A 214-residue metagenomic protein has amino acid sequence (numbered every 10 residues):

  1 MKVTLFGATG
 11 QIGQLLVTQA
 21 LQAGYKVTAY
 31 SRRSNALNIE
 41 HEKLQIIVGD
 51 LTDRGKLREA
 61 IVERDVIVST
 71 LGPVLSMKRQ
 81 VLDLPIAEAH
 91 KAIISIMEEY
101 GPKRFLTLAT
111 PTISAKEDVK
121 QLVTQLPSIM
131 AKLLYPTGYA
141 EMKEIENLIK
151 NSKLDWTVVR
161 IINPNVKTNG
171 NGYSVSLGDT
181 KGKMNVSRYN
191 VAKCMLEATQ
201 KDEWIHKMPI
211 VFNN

Functional and structural regions predicted by a protein language model:
V3-A23: N-terminal Rossmann NAD(P)H-binding glycine-rich loop of SDR-like oxidoreductase domains
T4, N35-A92, I96-E99, T199-E203: NAD(P)H-binding glycine-rich loop region in Rossmannoid oxidoreductase-like domains and their noncatalytic homologs
K26, S34, E88, A92-T137 (+2 more regions): Conserved Rossmann-fold NAD(P)-dependent oxidoreductase catalytic core, especially the SDR/UDP-sugar
S76, P111-E117, P164-K167: Conserved catalytic-site region of short-chain dehydrogenase/reductase
I86, E141, V159, V186-L196 (+1 more regions): Substrate-positioning beta->alpha
V119, T168-Y173, A198-K207: Glycine/proline-rich active-site loop of Rossmann-fold NAD(P)-dependent oxidoreductases
E144-K167: Conserved beta-loop-beta element that borders a ligand/cofactor-binding pocket
W156, K201-N214: Core catalytic loop region at the nicotinamide-binding pocket of NAD(P)H-dependent oxidoreductases
